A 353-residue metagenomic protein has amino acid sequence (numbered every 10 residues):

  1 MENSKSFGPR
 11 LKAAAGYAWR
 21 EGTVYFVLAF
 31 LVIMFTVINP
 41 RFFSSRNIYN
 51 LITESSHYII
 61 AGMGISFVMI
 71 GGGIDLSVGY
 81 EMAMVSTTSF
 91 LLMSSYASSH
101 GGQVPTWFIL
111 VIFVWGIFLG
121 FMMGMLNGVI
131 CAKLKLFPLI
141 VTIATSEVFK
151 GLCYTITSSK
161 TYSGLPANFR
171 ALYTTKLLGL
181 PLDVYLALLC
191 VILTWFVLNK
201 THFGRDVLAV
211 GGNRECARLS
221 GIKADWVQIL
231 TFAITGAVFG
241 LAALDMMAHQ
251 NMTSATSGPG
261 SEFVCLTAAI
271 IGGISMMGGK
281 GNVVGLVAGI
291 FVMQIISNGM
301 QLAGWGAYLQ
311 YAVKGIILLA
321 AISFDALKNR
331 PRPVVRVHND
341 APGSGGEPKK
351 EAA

Functional and structural regions predicted by a protein language model:
M1-L31, V37, L219, K223-W226 (+1 more regions): Cytosolic-side transmembrane-helix boundaries in multi-pass membrane proteins
V24-V37, I65, I117-G120, S146-K150 (+5 more regions): Hydrophobic core segments of alpha-helical transmembrane domains in multi-pass membrane transport and ion-translocation
I33-I38, F42-Y96, V129-L136, I270-K280 (+1 more regions): Single transmembrane alpha-helix segments in multi-pass membrane proteins
P40-T53, C153-I156, L180, L198 (+2 more regions): Inter-helical junctions in multi-pass inner-membrane proteins, predominant in energy-converting antiporter-like
S98-T145, A288: Alpha-helical transmembrane segments within multi-pass membrane transporters and channels
L134, P138-K200, V227-L230, A248-G258 (+2 more regions): Transmembrane helix-bundle core of multi-pass membrane transporters and related energy-transducing complexes
F203-Q228: Short cytoplasmic-facing helical segments at TM-TM junctions of multi-pass membrane proteins
F239, Q250-G315: Transmembrane alpha-helical segments in multi-pass inner-membrane proteins
